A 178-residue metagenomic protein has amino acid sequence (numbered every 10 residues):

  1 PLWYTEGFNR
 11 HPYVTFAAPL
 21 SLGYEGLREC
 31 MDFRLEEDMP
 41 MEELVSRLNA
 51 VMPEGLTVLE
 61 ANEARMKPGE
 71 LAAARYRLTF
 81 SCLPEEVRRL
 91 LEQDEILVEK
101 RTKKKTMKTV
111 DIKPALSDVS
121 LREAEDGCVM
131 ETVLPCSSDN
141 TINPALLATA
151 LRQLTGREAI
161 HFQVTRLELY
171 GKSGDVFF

Functional and structural regions predicted by a protein language model:
L2-H11, V58-E63, V98-T106, I160-F162: A short, aromatic/hydrophobic, helix- or strand-capping loop or linear motif that either lines the entrance/gate
W3-E36, A64-K67: Short, charge-patterned binding micro-sites
H11-L20, E54-A64, T109-E123: Short amphipathic beta-strand starts and helix->beta connectors
G23-L27, G69-L71, E123-G127: Short, flexible turn/loop "capping" segments at secondary-structure junctions
L27-L78: Ordered, amphipathic secondary-structure segments that act as subunit-interaction surfaces in large macromolecular
E36-M41, C82-E85, S137: Helix N-cap motif at beta-to-alpha junctions
M41-M52, E86-E95, L146-A150: Short amphipathic alpha-helices in soluble, non-transmembrane regions that often serve as interface/regulatory elements
I96-F178: Core RNA-modification/binding signature centered on pseudouridine synthases
